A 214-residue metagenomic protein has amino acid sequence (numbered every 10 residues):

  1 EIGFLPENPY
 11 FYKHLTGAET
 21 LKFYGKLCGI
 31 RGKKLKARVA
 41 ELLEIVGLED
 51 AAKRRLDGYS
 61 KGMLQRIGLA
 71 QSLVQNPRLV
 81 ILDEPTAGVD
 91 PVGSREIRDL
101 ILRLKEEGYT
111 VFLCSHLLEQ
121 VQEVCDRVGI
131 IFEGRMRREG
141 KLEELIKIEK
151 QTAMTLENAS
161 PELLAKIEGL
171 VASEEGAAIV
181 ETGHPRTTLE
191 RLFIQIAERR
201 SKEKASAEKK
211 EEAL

Functional and structural regions predicted by a protein language model:
E1-L113, L118-F132, M136-R138: ABC transporter nucleotide-binding domains
Y10, G68, E157-A159, P185: Short coil/turn segments
G29, K150, E198-K202: Non-catalytic alpha-helical coupling and interface elements of nucleotide-dependent molecular machines and regulators
Q120, R137, E162-L163, L189: Short phosphate-engaging motifs
R135-L156: Conserved beta-strand-loop-alpha-helix hinge in the C-terminal portion of ABC ATPase nucleotide-binding domains
T155-I167: ATPase nucleotide-binding modules
L164-L214: C-terminal coupling/interaction segments
